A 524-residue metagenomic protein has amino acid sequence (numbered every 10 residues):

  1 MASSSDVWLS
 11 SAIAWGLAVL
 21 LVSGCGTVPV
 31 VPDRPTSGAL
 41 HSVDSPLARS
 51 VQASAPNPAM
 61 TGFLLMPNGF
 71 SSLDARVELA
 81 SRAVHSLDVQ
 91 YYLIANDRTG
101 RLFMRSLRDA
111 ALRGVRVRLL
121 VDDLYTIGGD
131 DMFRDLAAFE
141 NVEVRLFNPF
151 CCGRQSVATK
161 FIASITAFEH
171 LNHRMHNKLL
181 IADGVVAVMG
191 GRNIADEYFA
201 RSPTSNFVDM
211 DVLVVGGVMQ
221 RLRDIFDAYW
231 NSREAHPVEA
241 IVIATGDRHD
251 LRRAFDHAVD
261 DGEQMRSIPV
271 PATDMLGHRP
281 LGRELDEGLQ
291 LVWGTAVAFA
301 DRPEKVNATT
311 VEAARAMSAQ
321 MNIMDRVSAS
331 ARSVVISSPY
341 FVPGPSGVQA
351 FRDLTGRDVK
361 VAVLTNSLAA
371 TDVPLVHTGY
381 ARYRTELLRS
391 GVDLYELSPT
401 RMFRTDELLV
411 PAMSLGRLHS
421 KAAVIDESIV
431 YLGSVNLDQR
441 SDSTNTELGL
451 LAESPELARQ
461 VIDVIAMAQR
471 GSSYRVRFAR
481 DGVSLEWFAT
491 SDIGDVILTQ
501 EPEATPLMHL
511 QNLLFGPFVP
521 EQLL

Functional and structural regions predicted by a protein language model:
A2-I13: Bacterial N-terminal signal peptides that target proteins for export
A12-S23: Bacterial N-terminal signal peptides
C25-K178, A182-L524: Charged, low-complexity intrinsically disordered terminal segments
